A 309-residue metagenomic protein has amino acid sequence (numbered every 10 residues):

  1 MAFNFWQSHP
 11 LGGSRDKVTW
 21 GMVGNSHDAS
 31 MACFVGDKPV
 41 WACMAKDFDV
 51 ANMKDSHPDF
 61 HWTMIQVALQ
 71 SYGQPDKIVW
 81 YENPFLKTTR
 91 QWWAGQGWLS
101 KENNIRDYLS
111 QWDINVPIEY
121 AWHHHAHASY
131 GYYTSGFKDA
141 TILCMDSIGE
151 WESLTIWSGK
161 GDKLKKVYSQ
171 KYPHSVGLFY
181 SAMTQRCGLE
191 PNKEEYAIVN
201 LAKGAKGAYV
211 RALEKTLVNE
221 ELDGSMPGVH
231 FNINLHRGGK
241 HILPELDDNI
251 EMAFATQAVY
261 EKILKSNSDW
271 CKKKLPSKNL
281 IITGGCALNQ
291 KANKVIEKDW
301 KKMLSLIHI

Functional and structural regions predicted by a protein language model:
M1-I307: Short acidic/glycine-rich loops and adjacent helix/strand connectors that line catalytic pockets where negatively
